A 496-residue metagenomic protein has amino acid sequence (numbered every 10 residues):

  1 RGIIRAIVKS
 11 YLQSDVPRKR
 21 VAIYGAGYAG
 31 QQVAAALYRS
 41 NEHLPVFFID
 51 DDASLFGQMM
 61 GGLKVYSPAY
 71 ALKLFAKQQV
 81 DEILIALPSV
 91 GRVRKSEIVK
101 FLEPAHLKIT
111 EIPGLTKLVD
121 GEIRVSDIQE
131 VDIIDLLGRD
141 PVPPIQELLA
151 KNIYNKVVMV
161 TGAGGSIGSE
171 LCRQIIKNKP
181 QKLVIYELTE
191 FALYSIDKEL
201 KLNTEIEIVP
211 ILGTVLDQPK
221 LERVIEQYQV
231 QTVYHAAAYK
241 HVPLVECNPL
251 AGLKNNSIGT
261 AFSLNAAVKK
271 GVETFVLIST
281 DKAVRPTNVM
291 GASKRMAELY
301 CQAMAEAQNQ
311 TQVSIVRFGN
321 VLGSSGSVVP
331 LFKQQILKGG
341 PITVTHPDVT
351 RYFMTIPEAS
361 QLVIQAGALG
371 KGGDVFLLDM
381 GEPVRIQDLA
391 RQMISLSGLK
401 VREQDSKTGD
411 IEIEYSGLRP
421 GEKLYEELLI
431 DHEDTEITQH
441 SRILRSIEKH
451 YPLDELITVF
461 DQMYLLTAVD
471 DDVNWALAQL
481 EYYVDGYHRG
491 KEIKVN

Functional and structural regions predicted by a protein language model:
I3-D120, F191-S195, V209, G213: A solvent-exposed beta-alpha-beta segment
N41-H43, I176-K182: Conserved S-adenosyl-L-methionine
P68, K95-V157, V268: Flexible, Lys/Arg-rich cytosolic regulatory linkers and terminal tails that connect or flank
S96-I112, K182-T189, Q227, T232 (+1 more regions): NAD(P)-cofactor binding segment of oxidoreductase domains
D120-G121, H235, Y239-V242, E246-L299 (+1 more regions): Conserved Rossmann-fold NAD(P)-dependent oxidoreductase catalytic core, especially the SDR/UDP-sugar
P143, L148-N152, A303-N320, S325-N496: Strand-loop microenvironment adjacent to phosphate/nucleotide-handling motifs in alpha/beta enzyme folds
V158-Q174: N-terminal Rossmann NAD(P)H-binding glycine-rich loop of SDR-like oxidoreductase domains
L212-V230: Conserved Rossmann-fold cofactor-binding substructure of NAD(P)-dependent oxidoreductases
